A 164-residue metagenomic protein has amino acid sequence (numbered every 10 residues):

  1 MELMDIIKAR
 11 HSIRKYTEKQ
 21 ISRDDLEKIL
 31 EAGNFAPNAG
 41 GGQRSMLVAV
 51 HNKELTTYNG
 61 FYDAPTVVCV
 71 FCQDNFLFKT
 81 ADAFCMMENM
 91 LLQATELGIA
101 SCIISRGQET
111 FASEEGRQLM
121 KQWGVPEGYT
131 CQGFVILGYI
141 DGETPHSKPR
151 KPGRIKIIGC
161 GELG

Functional and structural regions predicted by a protein language model:
M1-G164: Acidic, surface-exposed loops and disordered segments
